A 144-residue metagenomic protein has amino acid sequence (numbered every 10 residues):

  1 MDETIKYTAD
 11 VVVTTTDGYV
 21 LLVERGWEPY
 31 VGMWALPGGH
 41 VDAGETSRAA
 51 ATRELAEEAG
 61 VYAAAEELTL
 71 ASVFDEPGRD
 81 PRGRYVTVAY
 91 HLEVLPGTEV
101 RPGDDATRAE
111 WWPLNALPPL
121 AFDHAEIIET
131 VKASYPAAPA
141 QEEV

Functional and structural regions predicted by a protein language model:
M1-A35, R48, A63: N-terminal strand-loop-strand
D2, D17, H124-A125, Q141: Low-complexity, intrinsically disordered short peptide segments enriched in small/polar/basic residues
D10, L36, T107, P139-Q141: Intrinsic disorder/low-complexity segments
R25, G38, L114: Active-site donor-binding loop signature of nucleotide-sugar glycosyltransferases
A35-V41: Short helix/strand-bridging catalytic loops that position acidic/His residues to coordinate divalent metals and engage
V41-L68, S72-S134: Unchanged
T130-V144: Charged phosphate-binding loop/patch that engages nucleotide di/tri-phosphates or the phosphate backbone of nucleic
